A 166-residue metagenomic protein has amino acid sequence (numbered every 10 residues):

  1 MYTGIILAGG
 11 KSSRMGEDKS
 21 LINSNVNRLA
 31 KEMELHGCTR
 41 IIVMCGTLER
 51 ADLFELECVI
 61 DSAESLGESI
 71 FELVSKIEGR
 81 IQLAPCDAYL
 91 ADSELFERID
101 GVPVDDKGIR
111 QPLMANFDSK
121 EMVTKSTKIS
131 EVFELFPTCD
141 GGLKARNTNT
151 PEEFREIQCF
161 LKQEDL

Functional and structural regions predicted by a protein language model:
M1-R110, E131-K144, F154: Nucleotide and nucleotide-moiety/phosphate-recognizing core
I109-K125, P151: Conserved nucleotide-sugar donor-binding and metal-coordinating catalytic region shared by glycosyltransferases
T124-L166: Conserved alpha/beta core of the MobA/IspD/sugar-nucleotide pyrophosphorylase nucleotidyltransferase superfamily
